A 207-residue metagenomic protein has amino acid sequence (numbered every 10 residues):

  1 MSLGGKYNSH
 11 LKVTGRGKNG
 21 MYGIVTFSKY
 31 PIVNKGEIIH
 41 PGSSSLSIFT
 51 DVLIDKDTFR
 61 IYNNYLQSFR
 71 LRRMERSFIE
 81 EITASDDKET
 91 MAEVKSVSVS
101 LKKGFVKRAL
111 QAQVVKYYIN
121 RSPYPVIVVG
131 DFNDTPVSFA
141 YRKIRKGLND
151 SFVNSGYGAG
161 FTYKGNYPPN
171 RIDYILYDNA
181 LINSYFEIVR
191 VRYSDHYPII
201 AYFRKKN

Functional and structural regions predicted by a protein language model:
M1-R76, E187-V191: Structured beta-strand-rich core segments of catalytic domains in phosphoester-bond hydrolases
S2-G4, F78-E80, I144-G147: Glycine-rich, phosphate-binding/catalytic loops in enzymes
G5-Y7, S96, N154: Short glycine/proline- and charge-enriched loop/turn segments that cap or connect secondary-structure elements
E37, S98-F105, I127-G130: Second-shell loop/turn segments in exported
G42, K103-V114: Soluble or luminal CAZymes and related metallo-dependent hydrolases
R76-V99: A solvent-exposed, charged loop/short amphipathic helix patch at secondary-structure junctions
A109-I127, F132-N207: Metal-dependent phosphoester-hydrolase catalytic domains
